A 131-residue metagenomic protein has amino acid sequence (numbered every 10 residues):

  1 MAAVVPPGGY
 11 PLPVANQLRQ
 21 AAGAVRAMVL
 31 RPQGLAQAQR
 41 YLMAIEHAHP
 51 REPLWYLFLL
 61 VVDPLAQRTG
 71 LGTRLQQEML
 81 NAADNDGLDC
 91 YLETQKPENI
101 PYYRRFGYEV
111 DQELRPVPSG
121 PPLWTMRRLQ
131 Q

Functional and structural regions predicted by a protein language model:
M1-A2, Q112: A structural microfeature
A3-V61, Q67, V117-P118: Conserved acyl-donor/pantetheine-binding loop and adjacent beta-alpha core of acyl/acetyltransferases and related
Q39-H47, E78, A82, R105: Hydrophobic, well-ordered beta-alpha structural blocks that scaffold small-molecule cofactor pockets
P53-W55, A82-Q95: Conserved GNAT acetyl-CoA-binding A-motif
P53-W55, Y108-Q131: Long, positively charged, glycine-interspersed low-complexity recognition regions
F58-Q67, Y91-I100, P118-S119, R128-Q130: Conserved beta-strand-loop-alpha-helix junction that forms the acyl-donor binding cleft
V62, R68-N81, R105: Conserved acetyl-CoA-binding loop-helix of GNAT-fold acetyltransferases
T73, N85-G87, K96-E113, S119: Conserved active-site alpha-helix within GNAT-family acetyltransferase domains
